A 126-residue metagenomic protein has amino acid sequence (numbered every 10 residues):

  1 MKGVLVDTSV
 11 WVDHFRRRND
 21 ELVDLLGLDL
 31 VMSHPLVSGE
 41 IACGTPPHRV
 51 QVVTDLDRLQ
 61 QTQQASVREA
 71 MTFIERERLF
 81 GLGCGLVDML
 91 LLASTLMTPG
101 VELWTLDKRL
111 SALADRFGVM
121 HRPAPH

Functional and structural regions predicted by a protein language model:
M1-L36, A42-T54, Q60, F117-M120 (+1 more regions): Short, well-structured N-terminal submotif of metal-dependent ribonuclease cores
W11-V12, S38-G39, R49, V67 (+2 more regions): Alpha-helix N-cap/helix-start and coil->helix boundary motif
D20, Q61-A124: Active-site neighborhoods of divalent-metal-dependent phosphate/nucleic-acid chemistry enzymes
L36-V37, I74: Short, histidine-centered active-site or binding-site loop motifs used for metal coordination, general acid-base
